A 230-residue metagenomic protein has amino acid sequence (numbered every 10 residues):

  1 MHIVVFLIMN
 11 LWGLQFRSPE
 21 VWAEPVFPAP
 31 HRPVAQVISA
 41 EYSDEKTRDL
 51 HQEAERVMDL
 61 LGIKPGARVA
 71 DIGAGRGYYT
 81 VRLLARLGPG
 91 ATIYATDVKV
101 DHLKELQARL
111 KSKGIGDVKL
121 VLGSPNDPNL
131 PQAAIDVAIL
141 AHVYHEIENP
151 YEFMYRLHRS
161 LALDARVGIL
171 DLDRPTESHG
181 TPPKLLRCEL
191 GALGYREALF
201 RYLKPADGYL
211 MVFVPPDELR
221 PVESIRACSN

Functional and structural regions predicted by a protein language model:
F16-A70: Class I SAM-dependent transferase core
R68, T92, D164-V167: Short glycine-centered segments of the SAM/dcSAM-binding site in methyltransferase folds
A70, G75-P128: Class I SAM-dependent methyltransferase SAM/SAH-binding core
L84-A85, Y151-R166: A short glycine-rich, Lys/Arg-flanked "PGG" loop and its adjoining helix->strand segment in the class I
P128-A138: A short acidic, Gly/Pro-enriched loop at the edge of an enzyme's catalytic core that lines a small-molecule cofactor
D136-P150: A short SAM/SAH-binding and catalytic strip from SAM-dependent methyltransferases
G168-G191: Conserved class I S-adenosyl-L-methionine
Y202-N230: Core SAM-dependent methyltransferase catalytic element
